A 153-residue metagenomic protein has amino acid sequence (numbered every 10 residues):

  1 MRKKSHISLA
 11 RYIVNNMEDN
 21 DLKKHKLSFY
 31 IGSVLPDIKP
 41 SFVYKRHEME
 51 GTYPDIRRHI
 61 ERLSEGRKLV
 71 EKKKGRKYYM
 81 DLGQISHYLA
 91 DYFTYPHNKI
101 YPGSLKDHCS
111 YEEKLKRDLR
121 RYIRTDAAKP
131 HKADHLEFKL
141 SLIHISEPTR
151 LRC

Functional and structural regions predicted by a protein language model:
M1-L35: A metal-dependent hydrolase signature that marks the N-terminal structural subdomain at the beginning of catalytic folds
H6, H87, H144: Histidine-centered divalent metal-coordination motifs
A10, D91, P148: Alpha-helical and His/Cys-centered functional microenvironments
Y30-P40, L119, I123, K139 (+1 more regions): Alpha-helical, largely C-terminal catalytic domains that coordinate divalent metal ions via clustered Asp/Glu/His
K39-M80, I85-D134: Functional transmembrane or membrane-interface alpha-helices that line membrane-embedded catalytic, ligand-binding
A133-S141: Amphipathic alpha-helical surface "interface" segments used for docking/oligomerization or membrane association within
I143-C153: Single conserved hydrophobic/aromatic residue that forms the stacking wall/gate of nucleotide- or nucleobase-binding
